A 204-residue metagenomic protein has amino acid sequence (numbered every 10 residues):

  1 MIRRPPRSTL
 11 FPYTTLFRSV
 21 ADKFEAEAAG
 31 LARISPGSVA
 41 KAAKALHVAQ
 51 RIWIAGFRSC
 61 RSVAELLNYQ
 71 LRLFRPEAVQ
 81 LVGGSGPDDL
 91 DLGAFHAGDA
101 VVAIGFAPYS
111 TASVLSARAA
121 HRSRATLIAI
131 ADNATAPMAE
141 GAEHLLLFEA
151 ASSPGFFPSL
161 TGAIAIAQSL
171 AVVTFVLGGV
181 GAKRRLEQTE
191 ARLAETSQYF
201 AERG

Functional and structural regions predicted by a protein language model:
M1-L16: Short, small-residue-biased leader/transition segments that mark boundaries at the very start of proteins
S8-T9, A45, A94, M138: Structural alpha-helical scaffold elements that stabilize or flank donor/cofactor-binding regions in carbohydrate
P12-S38: HTH-adjacent hinge/linker in prokaryotic transcriptional regulators
D22, A26, G37, K41 (+4 more regions): Conserved active-site and cofactor/substrate-binding residues in soluble primary-metabolism enzymes
S38-Q50, F95: Glycine-rich phosphate/diphosphate-binding loops that line cofactor/substrate pockets in enzymes
Q50-A165, S169-V176: Glycine-rich phosphate-binding loops that contact phosphosugars or nucleotide phosphates
L177-G204: Internal, active-site/partner-interface "lid" segment
